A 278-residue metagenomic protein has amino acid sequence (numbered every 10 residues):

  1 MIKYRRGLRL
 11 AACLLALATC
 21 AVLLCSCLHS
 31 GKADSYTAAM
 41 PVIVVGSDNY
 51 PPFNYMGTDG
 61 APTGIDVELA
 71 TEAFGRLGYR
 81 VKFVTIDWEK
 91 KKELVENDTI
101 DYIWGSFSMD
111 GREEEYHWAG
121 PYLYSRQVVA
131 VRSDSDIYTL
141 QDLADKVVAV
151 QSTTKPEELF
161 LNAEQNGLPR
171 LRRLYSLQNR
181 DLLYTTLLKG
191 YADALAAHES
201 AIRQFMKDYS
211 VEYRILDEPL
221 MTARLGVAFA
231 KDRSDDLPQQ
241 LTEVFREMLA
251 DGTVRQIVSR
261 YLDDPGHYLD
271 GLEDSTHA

Functional and structural regions predicted by a protein language model:
I2-L14: Bacterial N-terminal signal peptides that target proteins for export
L23-S26: C-terminal motif of bacterial Sec signal peptides marking the signal peptidase cleavage site
L28, V67-R76, I137, Q141-K155 (+1 more regions): Extended ligand-binding regions for polar small-molecule ligands
A33-S106, E114, S176, Q240: Extracytoplasmic small-molecule ligand-binding "clamshell" domains of the periplasmic binding protein/Venus flytrap
S47-N49, Y124-V131, K207-R246, D264-A278: Periplasmic-binding protein-like
N49-Y50, T58-A61, F107-M109, R132-D136 (+2 more regions): Short coil/turn segments
A70-Y79, P156-L177, M206-S210: Ligand-binding cleft/hinge of the Venus flytrap
K90-E93, S106-E115, L159-N162, T186-T222: A ligand-binding cleft/hinge motif common to bilobed small-molecule-binding domains
